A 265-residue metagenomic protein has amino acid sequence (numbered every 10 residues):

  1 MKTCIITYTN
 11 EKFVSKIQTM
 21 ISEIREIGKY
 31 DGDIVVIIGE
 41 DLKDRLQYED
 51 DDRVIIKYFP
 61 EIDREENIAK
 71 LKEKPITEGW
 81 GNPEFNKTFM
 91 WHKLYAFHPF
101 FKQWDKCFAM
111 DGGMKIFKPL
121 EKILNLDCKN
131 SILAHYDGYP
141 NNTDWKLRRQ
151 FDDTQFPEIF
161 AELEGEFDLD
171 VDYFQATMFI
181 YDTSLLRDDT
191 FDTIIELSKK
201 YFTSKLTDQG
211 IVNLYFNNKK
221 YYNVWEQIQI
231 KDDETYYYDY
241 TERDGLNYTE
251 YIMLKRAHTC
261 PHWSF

Functional and structural regions predicted by a protein language model:
M1-F265: Glycosyltransferase catalytic domains, chiefly GT-A lineage
